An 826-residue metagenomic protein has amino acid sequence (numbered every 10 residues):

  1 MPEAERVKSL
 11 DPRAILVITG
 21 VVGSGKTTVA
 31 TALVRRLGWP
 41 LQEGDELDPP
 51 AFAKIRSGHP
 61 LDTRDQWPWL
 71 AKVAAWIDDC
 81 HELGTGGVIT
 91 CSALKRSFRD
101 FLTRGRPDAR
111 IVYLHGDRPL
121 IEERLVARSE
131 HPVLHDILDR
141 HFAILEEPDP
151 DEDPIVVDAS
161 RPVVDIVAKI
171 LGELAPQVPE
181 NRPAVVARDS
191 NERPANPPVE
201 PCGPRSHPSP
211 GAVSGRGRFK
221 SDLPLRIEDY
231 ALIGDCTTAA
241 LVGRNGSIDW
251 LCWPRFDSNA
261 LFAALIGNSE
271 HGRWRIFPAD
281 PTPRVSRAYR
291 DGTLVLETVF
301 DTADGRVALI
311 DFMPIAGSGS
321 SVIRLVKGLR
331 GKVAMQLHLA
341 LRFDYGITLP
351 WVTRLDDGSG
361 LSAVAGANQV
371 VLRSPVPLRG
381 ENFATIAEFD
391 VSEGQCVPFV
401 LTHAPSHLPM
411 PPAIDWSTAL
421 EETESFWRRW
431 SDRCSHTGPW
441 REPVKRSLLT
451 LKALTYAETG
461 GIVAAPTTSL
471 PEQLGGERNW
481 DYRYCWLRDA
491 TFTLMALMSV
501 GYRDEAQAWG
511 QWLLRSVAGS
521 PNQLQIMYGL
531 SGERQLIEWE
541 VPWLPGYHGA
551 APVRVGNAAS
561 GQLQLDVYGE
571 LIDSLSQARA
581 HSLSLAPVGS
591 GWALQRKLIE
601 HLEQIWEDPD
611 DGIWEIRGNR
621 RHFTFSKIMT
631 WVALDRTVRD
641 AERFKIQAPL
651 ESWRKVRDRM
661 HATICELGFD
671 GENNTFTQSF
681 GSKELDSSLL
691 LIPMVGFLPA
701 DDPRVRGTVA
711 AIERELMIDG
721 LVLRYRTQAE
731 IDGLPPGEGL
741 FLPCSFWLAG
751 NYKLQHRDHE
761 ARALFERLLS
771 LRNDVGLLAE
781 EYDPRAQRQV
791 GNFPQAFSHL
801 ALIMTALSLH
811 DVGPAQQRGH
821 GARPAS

Functional and structural regions predicted by a protein language model:
I18: Hydrophobic anchor at the beta1->P-loop junction of P-loop NTPases
V22: The conserved Walker
K26: Conserved lysine of the Walker
T31-A75: Conserved substrate/cofactor phosphate-moiety recognition/catalytic segment in nucleotide-dependent phosphotransferases
R64-R106, L114: Glycine-rich phosphate-binding loop used to anchor ATP phosphates in small-molecule kinases, encompassing both
G105-L125: Conserved phosphate-donor/acceptor-positioning beta-strand/loop module used by diverse small-molecule
A127-K169: Small-molecule kinase domains that catalyze NTP-dependent phosphoryl transfer to phosphate-bearing small molecules
P183-S826: Acidic, mature catalytic/reactive cores of soluble proteins
